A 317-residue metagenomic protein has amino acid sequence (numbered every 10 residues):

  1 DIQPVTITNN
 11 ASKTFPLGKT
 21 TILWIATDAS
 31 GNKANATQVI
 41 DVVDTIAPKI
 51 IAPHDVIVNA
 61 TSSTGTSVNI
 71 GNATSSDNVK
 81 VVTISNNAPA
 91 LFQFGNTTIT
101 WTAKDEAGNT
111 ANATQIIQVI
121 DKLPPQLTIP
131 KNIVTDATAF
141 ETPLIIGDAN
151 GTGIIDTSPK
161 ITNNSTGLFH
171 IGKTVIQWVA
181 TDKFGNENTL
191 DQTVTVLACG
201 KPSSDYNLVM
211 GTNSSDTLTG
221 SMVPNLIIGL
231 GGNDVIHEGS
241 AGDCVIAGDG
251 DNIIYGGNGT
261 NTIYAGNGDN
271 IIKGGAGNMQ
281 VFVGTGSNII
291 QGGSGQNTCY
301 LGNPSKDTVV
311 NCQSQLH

Functional and structural regions predicted by a protein language model:
D1-D205, V235, T308: Proline-threonine-serine-rich low-complexity tracts
T21, T98-I99, V175-I176, D205 (+3 more regions): Short "repeat-start/strand-capping" segments in structured domains, especially the N-termini of parallel beta-helix
N69-I70, I145-I146, I236, V245 (+4 more regions): All-beta strand scaffolds that present successive hydrophobic residues in beta-strands
P202, M210-G211, G220, G229 (+9 more regions): Glycine-centered beta-turn/loop sites at beta-strand termini
S215, P224, N233, G242-D243 (+6 more regions): Consensus positions within tandem repeat domains that build extended binding/scaffold surfaces
I289, C299-Y300, H317: Intrinsically disordered, low-complexity terminal regions
T308-H317: Short, low-complexity, Pro/Ser/Thr/Gly-rich segments in the mature regions of secreted, periplasmic
